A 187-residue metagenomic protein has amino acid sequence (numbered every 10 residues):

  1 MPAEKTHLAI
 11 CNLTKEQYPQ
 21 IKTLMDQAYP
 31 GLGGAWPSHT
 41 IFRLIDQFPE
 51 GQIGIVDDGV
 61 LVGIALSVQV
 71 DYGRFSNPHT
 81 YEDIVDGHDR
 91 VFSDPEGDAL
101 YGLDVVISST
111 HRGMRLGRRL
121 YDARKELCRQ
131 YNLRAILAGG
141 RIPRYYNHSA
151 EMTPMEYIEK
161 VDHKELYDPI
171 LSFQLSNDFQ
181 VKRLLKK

Functional and structural regions predicted by a protein language model:
M1-R43, Q47-S76: Short amphipathic alpha-helix that is part of the acyltransferase structural core
P30, L133, L175-L184: Conserved acetyl-CoA-binding loop of GNAT-fold acetyltransferases
G51-I53, Y101-V106: Core nucleotidyl-transferase/polymerase catalytic module
D57, G87-F92, D122-L133: Short amphipathic alpha-helices and their capping/turn segments at secondary-structure boundaries
A65-D104, D122, A138, I142-Y167 (+1 more regions): Conserved acyl-donor/pantetheine-binding loop and adjacent beta-alpha core of acyl/acetyltransferases and related
I107, G113-R129, A135-A138: Conserved acetyl-CoA-binding loop-helix of GNAT-fold acetyltransferases
Y167-N177: Short alpha-helix
